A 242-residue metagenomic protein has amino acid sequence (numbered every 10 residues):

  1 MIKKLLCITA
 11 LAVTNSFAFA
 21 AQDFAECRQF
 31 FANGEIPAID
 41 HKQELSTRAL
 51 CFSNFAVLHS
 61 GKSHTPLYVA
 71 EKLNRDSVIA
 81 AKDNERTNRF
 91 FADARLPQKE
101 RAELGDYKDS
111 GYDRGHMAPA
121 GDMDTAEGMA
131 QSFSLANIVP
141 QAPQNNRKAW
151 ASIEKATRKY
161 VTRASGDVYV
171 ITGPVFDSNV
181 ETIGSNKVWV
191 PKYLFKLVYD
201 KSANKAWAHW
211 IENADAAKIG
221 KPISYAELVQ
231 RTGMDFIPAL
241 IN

Functional and structural regions predicted by a protein language model:
L5-T14: Sec-dependent N-terminal signal peptides
N15-N242: Domain-level detector for secreted/extracellular nuclease and nuclease-toxin modules, and for the ENPP-like C-terminal
